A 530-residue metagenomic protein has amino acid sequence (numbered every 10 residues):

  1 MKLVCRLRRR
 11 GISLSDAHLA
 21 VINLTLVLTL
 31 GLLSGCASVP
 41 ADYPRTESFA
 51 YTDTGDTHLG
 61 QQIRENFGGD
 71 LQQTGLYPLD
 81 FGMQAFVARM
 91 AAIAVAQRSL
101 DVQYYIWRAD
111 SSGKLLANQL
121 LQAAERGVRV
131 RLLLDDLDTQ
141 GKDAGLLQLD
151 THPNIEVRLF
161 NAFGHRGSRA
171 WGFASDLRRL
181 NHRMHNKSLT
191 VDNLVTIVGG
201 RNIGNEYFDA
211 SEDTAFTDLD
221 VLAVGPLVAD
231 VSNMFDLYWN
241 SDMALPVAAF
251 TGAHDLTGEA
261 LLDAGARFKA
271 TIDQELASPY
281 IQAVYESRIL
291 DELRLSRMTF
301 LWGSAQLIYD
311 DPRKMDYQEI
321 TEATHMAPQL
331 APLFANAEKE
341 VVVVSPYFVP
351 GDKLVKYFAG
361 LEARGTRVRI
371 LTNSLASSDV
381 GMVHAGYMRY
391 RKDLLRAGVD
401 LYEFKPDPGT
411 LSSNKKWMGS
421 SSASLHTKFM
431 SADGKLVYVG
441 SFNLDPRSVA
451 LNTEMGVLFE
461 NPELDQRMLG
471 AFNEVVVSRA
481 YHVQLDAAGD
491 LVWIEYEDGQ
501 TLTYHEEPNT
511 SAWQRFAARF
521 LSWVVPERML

Functional and structural regions predicted by a protein language model:
M1-A17: N-terminal secretory signal peptides that target proteins for export/translocation
G11-I12, I22, S175: A short, flexible low-complexity segment enriched in Lys/Arg and Gly/Pro that occurs in N-terminal basic tails
A20-S34: Bacterial N-terminal signal peptides
C36-H185, V191-L530: Charged, low-complexity intrinsically disordered terminal segments
